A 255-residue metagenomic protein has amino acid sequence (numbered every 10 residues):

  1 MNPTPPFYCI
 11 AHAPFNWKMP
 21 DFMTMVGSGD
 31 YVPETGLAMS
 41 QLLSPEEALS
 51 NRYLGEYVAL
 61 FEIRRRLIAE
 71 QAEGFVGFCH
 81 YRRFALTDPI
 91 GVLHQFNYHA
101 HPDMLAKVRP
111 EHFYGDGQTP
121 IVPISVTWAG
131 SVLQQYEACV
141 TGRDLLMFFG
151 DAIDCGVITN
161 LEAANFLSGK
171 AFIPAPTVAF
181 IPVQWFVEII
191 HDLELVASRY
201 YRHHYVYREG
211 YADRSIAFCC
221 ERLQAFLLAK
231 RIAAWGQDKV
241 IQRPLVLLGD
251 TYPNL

Functional and structural regions predicted by a protein language model:
M1-L255: ER/Golgi luminal nucleotide-sugar-dependent glycosyltransferases, focusing on the catalytic module
